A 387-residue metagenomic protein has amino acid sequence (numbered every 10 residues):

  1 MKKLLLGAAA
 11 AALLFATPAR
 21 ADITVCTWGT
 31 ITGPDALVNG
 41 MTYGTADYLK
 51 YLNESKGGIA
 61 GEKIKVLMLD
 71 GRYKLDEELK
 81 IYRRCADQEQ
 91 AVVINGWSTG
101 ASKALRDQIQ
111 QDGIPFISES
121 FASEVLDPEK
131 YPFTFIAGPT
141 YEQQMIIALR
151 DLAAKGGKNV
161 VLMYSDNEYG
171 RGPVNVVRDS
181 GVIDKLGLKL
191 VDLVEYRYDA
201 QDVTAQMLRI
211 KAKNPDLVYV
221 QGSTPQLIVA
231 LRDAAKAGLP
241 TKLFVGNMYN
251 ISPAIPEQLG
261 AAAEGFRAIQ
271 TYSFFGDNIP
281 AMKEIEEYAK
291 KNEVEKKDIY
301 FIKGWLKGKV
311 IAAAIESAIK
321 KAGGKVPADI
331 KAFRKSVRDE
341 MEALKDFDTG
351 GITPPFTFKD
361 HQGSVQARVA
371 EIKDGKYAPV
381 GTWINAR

Functional and structural regions predicted by a protein language model:
L4-A10, A21-R387: Extracytosolic ligand-binding ectodomains
F15-A21: Sec/Tat signal peptide C-region and signal peptidase I cleavage site
